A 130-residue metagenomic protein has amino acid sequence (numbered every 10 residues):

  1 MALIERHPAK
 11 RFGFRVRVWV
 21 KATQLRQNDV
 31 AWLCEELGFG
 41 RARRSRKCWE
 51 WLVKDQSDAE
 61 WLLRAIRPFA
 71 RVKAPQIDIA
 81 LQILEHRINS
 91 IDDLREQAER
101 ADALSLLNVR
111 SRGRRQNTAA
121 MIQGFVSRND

Functional and structural regions predicted by a protein language model:
M1-D130: Internal intein/HINT superfamily modules and their associated LAGLIDADG
